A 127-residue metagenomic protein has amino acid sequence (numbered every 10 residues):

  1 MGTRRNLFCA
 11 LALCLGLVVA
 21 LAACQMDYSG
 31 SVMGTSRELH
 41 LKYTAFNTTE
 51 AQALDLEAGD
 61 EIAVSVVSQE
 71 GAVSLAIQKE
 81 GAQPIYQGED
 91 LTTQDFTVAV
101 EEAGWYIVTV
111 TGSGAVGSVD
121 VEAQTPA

Functional and structural regions predicted by a protein language model:
G2-L11: Bacterial N-terminal signal peptides that target proteins for export
V19-A23: C-terminal motif of bacterial Sec signal peptides marking the signal peptidase cleavage site
C24-A53: Transition segment at domain starts
S29-G30, L41-T44, Q69-T92: Surface-exposed beta-strand/loop patches in noncatalytic accessory domains and peripheral targeting/linker segments
K42-A76: Post-signal-peptide N-terminal segment of Sec-exported extracytoplasmic proteins
E50-Q52, Q94-V98, Y106: Short strand-edge motifs at loop-to-beta-strand transitions and within beta-strands of extracellular beta-rich domains
A58-V64, V98-V116: Noncatalytic modules at the cell exterior or secretory-pathway interfaces, chiefly beta-strand-rich lectin/adhesion
V73-S74, T109-P126: Edge beta-strands of jelly-roll/beta-sandwich modules across compartments, strongly enriched in secreted/luminal
